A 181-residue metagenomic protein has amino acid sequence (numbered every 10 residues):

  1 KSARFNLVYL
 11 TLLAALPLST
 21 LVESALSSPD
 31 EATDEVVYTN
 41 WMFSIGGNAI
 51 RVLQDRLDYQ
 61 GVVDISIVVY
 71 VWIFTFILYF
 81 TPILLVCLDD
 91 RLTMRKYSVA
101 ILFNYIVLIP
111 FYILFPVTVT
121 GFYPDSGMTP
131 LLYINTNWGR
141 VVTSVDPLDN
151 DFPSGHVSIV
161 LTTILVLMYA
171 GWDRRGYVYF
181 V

Functional and structural regions predicted by a protein language model:
K1-L13, T81-V99: Cytoplasmic juxtamembrane interface segments
S2-Y79: N-terminal transmembrane-helix/juxtamembrane module of multi-pass inner/ER membrane proteins
L16-L21, N104-Y112, V181: Aromatic-anchored segments of alpha-helical transmembrane domains
S27-V37, C87-D173: Membrane-interface loops
D58-G61, F76, L102-F103, V141-T143 (+1 more regions): Short hydrophobic/aromatic segments of transmembrane alpha-helices and their interfaces
V68-L85, H156-T162: Hydrophobic alpha-helical transmembrane segments
W172-V181: Short hydrophobic alpha-helices at membrane interfaces in multi-pass membrane enzymes
